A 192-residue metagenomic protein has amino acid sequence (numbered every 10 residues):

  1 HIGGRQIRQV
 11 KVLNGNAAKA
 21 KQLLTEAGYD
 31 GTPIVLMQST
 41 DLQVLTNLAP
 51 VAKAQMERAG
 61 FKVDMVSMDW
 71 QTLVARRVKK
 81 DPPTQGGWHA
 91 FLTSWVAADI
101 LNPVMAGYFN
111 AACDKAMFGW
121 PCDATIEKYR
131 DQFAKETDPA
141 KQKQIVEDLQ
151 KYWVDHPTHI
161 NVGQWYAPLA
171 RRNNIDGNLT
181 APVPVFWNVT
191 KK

Functional and structural regions predicted by a protein language model:
H1-A18, V78-Q85, A106-K135, Q164-K192: Short, solvent-exposed loop/beta-turn-alpha elements that line the ligand-binding surface or hinge of extracytoplasmic
H1-A54, R58, C122, K128 (+3 more regions): Append "and occasionally in soluble cytosolic enzymes with long acidic Gly/Pro-rich linkers
Q9, Q22, Q55-F61, Q85-G86 (+8 more regions): Extracytoplasmic/periplasmic mature domains of Sec-exported, cell-envelope-associated bacterial proteins
N14, A18, T46, P50 (+4 more regions): Conserved structured core elements
E26-Q43, T84-S94, E136-N173: Bilobed periplasmic-binding protein-like "clamshell/Venus-flytrap" ligand-binding domains
V44-N47, A75-R76, I100-P103, R171-N173: Extracytoplasmic/secreted cell-surface and envelope-processing proteins
Q55-N110, I145: Periplasmic binding protein-like
